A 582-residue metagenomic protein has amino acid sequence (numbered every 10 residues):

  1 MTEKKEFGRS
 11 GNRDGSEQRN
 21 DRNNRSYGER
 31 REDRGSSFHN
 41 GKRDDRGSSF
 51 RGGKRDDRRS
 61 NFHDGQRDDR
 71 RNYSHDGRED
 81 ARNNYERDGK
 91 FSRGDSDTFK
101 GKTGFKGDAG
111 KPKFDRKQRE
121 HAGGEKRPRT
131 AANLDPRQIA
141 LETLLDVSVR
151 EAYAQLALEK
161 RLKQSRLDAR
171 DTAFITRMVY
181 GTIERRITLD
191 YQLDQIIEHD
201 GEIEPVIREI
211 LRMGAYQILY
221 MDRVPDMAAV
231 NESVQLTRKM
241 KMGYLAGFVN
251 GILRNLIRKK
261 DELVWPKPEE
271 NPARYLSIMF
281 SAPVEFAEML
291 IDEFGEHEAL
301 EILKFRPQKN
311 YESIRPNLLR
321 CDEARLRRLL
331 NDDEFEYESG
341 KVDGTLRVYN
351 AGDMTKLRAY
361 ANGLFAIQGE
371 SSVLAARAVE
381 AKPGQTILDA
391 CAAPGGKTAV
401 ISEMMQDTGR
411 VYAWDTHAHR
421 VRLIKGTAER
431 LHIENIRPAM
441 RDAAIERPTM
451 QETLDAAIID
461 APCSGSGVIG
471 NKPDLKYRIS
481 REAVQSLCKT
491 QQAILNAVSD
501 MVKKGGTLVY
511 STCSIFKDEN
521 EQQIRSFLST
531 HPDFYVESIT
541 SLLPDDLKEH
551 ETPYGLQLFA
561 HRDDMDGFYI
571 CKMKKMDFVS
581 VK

Functional and structural regions predicted by a protein language model:
M1-K582: S-adenosylmethionine
